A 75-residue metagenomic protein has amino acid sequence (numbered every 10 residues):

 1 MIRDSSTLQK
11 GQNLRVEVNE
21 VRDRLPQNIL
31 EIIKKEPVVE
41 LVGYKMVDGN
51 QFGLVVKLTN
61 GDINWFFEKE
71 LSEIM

Functional and structural regions predicted by a protein language model:
M1-M75: Basic/aromatic-rich interaction segments and small domains that mediate binding to polyanionic partners
